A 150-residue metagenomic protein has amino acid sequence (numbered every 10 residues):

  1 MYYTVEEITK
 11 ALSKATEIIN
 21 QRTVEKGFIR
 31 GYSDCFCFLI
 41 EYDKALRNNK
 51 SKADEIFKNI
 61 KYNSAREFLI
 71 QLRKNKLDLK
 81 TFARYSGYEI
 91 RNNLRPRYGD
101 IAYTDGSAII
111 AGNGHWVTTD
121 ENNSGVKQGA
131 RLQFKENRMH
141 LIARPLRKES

Functional and structural regions predicted by a protein language model:
M1, I110-G114, R147-S150: N-terminal secretion targeting segments of exported proteins
M1-K74: N-terminal capping segments
Y62-Q133: ...with weaker cross-activation on analogous glycine-rich loops/strands in unrelated enzymes
Q128-S150: Glycine- and charge-enriched low-complexity intrinsically disordered segments
